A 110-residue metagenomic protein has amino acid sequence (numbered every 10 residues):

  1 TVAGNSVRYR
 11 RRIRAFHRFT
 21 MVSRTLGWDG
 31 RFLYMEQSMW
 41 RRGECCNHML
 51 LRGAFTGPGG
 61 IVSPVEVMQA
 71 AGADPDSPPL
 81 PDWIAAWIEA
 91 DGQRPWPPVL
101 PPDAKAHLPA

Functional and structural regions predicted by a protein language model:
T1-A3, F16: Alpha-helical membrane-anchoring segments
A3-Y9: Short structured motifs
R8, F19-T20: Histidine-centered metal-chelating micro-motifs
I13-R18, R24-A110: HotDog/MaoC-like acyl-thioester-processing domains
